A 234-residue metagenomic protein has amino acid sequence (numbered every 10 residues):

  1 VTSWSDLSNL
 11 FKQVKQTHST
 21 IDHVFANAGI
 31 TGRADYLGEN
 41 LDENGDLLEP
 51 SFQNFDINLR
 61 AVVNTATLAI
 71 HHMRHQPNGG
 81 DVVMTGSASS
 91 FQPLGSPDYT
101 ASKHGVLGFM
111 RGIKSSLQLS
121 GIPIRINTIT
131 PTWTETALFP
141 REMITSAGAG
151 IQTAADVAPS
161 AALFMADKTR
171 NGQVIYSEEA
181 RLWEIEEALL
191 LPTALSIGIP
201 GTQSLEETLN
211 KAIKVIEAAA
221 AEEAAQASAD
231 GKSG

Functional and structural regions predicted by a protein language model:
V1-N9: The beta1-alpha1 cofactor-binding region of Rossmann-like NAD(H)/NADP(H)-dependent oxidoreductases
I21-F25: Conserved hydrophobic beta-strands of the Rossmann-like cofactor-binding core in SDR/related NAD(P)H-dependent
N27-G38: Conserved NAD(P)H cofactor-binding loop of Rossmann-fold oxidoreductase domains
D42-F55, D81-S120, T132-T134: Catalytic loop of short-chain dehydrogenase/reductase
A66-T67, R111: A short, exposed helix-loop element centered on a Lys and neighboring polar residues
L117-T134, T169-I175: Conserved Rossmann-fold SDR core element
T128, I144-S228: C-terminal helical subdomain
